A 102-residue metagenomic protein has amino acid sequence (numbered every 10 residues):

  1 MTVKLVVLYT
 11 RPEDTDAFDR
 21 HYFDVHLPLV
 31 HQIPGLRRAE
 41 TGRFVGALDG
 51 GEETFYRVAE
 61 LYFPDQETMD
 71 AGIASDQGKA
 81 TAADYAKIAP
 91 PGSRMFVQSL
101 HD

Functional and structural regions predicted by a protein language model:
M1-D102: Macromolecular interaction modules
